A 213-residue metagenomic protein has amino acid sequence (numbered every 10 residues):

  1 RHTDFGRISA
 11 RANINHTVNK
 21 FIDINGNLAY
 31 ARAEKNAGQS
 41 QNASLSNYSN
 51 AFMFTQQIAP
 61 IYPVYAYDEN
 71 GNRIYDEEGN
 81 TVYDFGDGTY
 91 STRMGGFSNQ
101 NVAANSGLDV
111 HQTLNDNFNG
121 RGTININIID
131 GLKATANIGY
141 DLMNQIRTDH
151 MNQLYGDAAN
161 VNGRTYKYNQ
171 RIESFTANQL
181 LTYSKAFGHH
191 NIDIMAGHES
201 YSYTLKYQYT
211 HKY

Functional and structural regions predicted by a protein language model:
F5-R11: Transmembrane beta-barrel architecture of outer membranes
R11-A12, G122-T123, Y183: Generic recognition of flexible, low-complexity loop/linker segments
N15-N117, T135-Y213: Surface-exposed loop/interface segments of Gram-negative outer-membrane beta-barrel transport/assembly proteins
G120-I126, Y140: Alpha-helical support elements that line or immediately flank enzyme active sites and cofactor-binding pockets
